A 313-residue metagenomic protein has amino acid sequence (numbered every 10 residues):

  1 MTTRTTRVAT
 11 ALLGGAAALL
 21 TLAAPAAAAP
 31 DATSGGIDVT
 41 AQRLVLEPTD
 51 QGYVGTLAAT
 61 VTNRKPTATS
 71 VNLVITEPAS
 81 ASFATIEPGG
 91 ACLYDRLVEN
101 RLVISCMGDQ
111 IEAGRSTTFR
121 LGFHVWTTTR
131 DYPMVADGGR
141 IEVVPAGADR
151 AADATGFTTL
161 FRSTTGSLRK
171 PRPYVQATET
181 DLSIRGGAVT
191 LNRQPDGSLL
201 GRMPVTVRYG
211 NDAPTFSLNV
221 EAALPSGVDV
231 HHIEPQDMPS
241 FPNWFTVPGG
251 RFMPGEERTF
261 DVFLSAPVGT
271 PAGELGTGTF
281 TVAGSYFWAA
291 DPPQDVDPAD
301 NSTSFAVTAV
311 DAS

Functional and structural regions predicted by a protein language model:
M1-P30: Secretory targeting and sorting signals
A28-D50, T164-D196: Low-complexity, acidic Ser/Thr/Pro/Gly-rich terminal tails and inter-domain linkers that flank the onset of structured
A29-P30, S34, G227-W244, P248-S313: Hydrophilic extracytoplasmic domains
G36, R64-T69, S82-F83, N211-F216 (+2 more regions): A short beta-turn/strand-edge loop motif at beta-sheet boundaries
A41-T69, G187-P214: Short beta-strand elements of extracellular/lumenal beta-sandwich folds
L57-A59, W126-S163, M203-V205, V268-T308: Serine/threonine-enriched low-complexity regions used as flexible
N72-Q110, S217-R251: A surface/secretory-pathway sequence property marking extracellular, secreted, or lumenal proteins enriched
G108-A136, G201, T206, G250-T279: Low-complexity, intrinsically disordered segments enriched in Ser/Thr together with acidic residues
